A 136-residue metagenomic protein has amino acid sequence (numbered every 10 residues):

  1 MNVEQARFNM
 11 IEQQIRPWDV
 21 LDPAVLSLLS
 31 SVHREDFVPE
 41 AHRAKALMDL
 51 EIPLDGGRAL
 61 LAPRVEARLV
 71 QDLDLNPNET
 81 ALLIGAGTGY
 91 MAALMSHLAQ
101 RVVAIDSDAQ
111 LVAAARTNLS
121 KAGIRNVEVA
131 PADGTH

Functional and structural regions predicted by a protein language model:
M1-A41: N-terminal auxiliary segments of SAM/dcSAM-dependent transferases
E12, H42, A46-D49, L60-E79: Conserved alpha-helix/loop element of class I SAM-dependent methyltransferases that forms part of the SAM/SAH-binding
E12, S27, S31, Q71 (+1 more regions): Replace "anionic and nucleotidyl ligands
D22-P23, P63, A109: Alpha-helix N-capping/helix-start residues
A41-H42, M91: Acidic-glycine-rich active-site phosphate/pyrophosphate-binding loop
L54-R58: Class I SAM-dependent methyltransferase Rossmann-like catalytic core, especially the SAM/SAH-binding loop
D74-H136: Conserved nucleotide-cofactor-binding alpha/beta core module
